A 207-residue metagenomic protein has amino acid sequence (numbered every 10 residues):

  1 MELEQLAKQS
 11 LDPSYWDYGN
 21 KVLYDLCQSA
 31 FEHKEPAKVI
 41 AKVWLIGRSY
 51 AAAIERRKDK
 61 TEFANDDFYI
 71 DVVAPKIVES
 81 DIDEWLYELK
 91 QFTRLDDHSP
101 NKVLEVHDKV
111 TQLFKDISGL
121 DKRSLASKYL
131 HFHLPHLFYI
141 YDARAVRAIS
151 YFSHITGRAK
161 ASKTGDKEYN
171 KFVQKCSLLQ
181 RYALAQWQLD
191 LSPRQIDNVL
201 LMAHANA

Functional and structural regions predicted by a protein language model:
M1-S118, P135-A207: An N-terminal alpha-helical hairpin/helix-loop-helix interaction module that forms a charged, gly/pro-flexible surface
L125-H131: Short hydrophobic alpha-helical segments that form membrane-spanning helices or hydrophobic packing faces of helical
